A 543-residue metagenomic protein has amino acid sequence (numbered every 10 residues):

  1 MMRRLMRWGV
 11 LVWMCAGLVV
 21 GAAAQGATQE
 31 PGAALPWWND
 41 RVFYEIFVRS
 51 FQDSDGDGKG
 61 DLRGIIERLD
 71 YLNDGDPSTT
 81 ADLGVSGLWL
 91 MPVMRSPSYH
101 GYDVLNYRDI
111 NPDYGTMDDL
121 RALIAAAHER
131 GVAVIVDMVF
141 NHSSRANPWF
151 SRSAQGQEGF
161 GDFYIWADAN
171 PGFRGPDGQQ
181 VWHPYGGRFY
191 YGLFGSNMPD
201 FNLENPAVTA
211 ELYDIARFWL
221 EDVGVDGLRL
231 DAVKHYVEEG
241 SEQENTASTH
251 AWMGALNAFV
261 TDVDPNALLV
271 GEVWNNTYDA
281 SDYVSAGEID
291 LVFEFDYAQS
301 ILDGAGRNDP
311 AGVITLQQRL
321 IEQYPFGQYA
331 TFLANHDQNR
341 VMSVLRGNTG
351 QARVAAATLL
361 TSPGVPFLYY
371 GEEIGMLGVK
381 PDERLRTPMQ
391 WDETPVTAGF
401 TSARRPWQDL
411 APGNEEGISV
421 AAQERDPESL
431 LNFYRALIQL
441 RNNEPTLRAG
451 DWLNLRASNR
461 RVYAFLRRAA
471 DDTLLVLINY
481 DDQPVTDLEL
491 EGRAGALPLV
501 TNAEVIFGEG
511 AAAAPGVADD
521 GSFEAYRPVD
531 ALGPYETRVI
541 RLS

Functional and structural regions predicted by a protein language model:
M1-G32, S543: Intrinsically disordered, low-complexity Ser/Thr/Pro-rich tracts
Q25-V136, N141-S153, E158-F160, A169-F218 (+3 more regions): N-terminal structural segment of carbohydrate-active enzymes
P31-F43, S144-G240, A247-P363, N414 (+1 more regions): Alpha-amylase-like alpha-glycosidases and glucanotransferases acting on alpha-linked glucans and related
W38, L83, V260-V263, N275 (+7 more regions): Loop/helix patches that line or flank the sugar-binding groove of alpha-linked glycan CAZymes
V42-E45, G87-P92, I135-V136, G227-R229 (+6 more regions): Structural recognition of the beta-strand scaffold that forms the well-ordered cores of secreted hydrolase catalytic
G101-I110, E288-A298, R384-T387, D520-G521: Short glycine/proline- and charge-enriched loop/turn segments that cap or connect secondary-structure elements
P484-A511: Beta-strand-rich binding/interaction modules
A518-S543: C-terminal beta-strand-rich structural cap/linker in extracellular carbohydrate-active enzymes
